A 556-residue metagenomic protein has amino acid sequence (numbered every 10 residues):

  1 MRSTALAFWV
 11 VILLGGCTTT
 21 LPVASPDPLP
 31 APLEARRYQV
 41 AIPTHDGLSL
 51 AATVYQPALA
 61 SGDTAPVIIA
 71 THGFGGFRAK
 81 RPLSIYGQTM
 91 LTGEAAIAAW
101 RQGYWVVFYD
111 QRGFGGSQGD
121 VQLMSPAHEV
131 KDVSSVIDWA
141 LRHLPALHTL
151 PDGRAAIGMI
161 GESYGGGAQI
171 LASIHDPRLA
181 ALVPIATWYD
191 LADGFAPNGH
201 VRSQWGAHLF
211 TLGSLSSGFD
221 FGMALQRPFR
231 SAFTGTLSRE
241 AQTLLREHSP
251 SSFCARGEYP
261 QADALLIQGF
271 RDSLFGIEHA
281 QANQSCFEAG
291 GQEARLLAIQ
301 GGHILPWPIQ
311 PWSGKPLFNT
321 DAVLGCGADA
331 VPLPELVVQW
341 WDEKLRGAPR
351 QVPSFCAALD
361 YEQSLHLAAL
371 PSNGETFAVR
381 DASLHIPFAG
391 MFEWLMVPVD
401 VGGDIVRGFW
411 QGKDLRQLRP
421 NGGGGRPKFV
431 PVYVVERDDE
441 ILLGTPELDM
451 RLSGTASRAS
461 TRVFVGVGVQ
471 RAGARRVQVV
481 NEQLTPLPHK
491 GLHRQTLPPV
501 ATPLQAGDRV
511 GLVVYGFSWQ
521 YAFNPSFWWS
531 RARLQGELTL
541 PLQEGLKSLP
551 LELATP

Functional and structural regions predicted by a protein language model:
L21-A24, R36-A41, A348-P556: Glycine/threonine-rich phosphate-binding loop and adjacent beta-strand/alpha-helix elements that clamp
S25-D63: N-terminal cap/lid segment of alpha/beta-hydrolase-fold proteins
S61-A65, A70-Q102, V107, R112-G116 (+1 more regions): Short substrate-entry loop that stabilizes the transition state in hydrolases
T89-A95, R101, V130, R142 (+4 more regions): Accessory cap/linker subdomain of secreted extracellular hydrolases
M124-P145: Alpha/beta-hydrolase active-site loop
P260, L266-Q268: Short beta-strand/loop motif that positions the catalytic acidic residue of the alpha/beta-hydrolase fold
G276-C286: Short alpha-helix in the alpha/beta-hydrolase fold that links the catalytic acid
F287-W312: Catalytic histidine neighborhood in serine/cysteine hydrolases with alpha/beta-hydrolase-type architecture
